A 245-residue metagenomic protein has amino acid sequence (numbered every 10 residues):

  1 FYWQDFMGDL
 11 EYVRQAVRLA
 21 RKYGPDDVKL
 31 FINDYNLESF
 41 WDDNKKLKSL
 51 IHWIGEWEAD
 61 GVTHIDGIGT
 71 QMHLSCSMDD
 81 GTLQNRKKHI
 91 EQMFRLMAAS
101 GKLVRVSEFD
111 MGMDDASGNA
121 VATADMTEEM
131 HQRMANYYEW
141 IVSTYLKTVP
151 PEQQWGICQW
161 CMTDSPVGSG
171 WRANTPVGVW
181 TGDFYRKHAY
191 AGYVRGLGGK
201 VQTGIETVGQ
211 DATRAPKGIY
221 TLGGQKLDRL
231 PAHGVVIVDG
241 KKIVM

Functional and structural regions predicted by a protein language model:
F1-F6, N85-L103, D110-G209: Aromatic-rich peripheral "rim/lid" segments of glycoside hydrolase catalytic domains that contact and position glycan
F1-I51, M78-Q92, E129-M130, G168-D183: Active-site cleft segment of glycoside hydrolase catalytic domains centered on the general acid/base Glu
G8-Y23, S49-G61, R133-E152: An active-site-proximal structural segment forming one wall of the substrate-binding cleft that immediately precedes
Y23-N36, L50-Q84, E91-N119: Aromatic- and acid-rich polysaccharide-binding/catalytic face of secreted or lumenal carbohydrate-active enzymes
P25-D26, N44, E58-H64, M78-R86 (+3 more regions): Intrinsically disordered, low-complexity coil segments
Q71, W160, D239: Conserved residues at the C-terminal ends of beta-strands
C76-M78, S165, R229-V235: Short amphipathic alpha-helical segments with coiled-coil-like heptad repeat character
Q202-M245: C-terminal outer-membrane/trafficking sorting elements
